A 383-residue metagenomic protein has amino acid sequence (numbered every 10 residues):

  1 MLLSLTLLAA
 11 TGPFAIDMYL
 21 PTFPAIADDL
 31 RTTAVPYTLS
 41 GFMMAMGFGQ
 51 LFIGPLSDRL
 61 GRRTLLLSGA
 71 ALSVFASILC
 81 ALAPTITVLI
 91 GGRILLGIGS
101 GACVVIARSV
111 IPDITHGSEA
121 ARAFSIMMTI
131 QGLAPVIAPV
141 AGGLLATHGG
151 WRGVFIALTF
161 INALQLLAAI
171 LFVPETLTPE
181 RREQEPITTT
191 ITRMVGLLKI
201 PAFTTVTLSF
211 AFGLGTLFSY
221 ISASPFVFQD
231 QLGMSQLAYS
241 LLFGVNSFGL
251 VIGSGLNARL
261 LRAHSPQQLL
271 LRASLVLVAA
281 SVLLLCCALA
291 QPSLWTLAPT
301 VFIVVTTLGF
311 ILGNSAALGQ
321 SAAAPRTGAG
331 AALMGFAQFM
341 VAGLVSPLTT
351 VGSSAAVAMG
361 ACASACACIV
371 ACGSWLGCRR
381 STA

Functional and structural regions predicted by a protein language model:
T22-G49: Extracellular/periplasmic helix-loop-helix junction of adjacent transmembrane segments in MFS-like secondary
D29, G61, L82-V88, G99 (+2 more regions): Helix-breaking motifs and short loop linkers at transmembrane-helix boundaries and internal kinks in secondary membrane
F48-T87: Conserved MFS/SLC helix-loop-helix module at the cytosolic interface between two early adjacent transmembrane helices
T64-L79, T159, Q268-L283: Structural signature of the two symmetry-related core transmembrane helices
L72-L79, T87-L95, W295-I303: Paired small-residue
V88, G117-S118, S125-L171, L177: Helix-loop-helix hairpin linking two adjacent transmembrane segments in secondary transporters
G92-L133: Cytoplasmic helix-loop-helix junction between adjacent transmembrane helices in 12-TM secondary transporters
P174-V206: Juxtamembrane intracellular "pre-TM" segments in multi-pass secondary transporters
